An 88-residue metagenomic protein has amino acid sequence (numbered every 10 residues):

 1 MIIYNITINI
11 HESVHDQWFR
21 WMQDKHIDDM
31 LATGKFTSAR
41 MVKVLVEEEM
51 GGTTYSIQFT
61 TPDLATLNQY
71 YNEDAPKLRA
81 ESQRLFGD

Functional and structural regions predicted by a protein language model:
M1-I3, G34: Coil-to-beta-strand transition motifs
I3-N9, V42-E73: Short, well-ordered beta-strand segments in beta-rich or mixed alpha/beta enzyme and ligand-binding folds
S13-D16, L31, M50, T54 (+2 more regions): Alpha-helical structural elements
V14-M41, R79-A80: Short amphipathic alpha-helical segments
D16, D24, D28-D29, E48 (+3 more regions): Acidic-enriched, low-complexity/disordered segments with a strong bias for Aspartate over Glutamate
K25, V44-M50, R79-F86: Noncatalytic linker/hinge segments flanking ATPase motor cores
F36-S38, T60-D88: An amphipathic, aromatic/His-enriched active-site/gating alpha helix that lines ligand/cofactor pockets
